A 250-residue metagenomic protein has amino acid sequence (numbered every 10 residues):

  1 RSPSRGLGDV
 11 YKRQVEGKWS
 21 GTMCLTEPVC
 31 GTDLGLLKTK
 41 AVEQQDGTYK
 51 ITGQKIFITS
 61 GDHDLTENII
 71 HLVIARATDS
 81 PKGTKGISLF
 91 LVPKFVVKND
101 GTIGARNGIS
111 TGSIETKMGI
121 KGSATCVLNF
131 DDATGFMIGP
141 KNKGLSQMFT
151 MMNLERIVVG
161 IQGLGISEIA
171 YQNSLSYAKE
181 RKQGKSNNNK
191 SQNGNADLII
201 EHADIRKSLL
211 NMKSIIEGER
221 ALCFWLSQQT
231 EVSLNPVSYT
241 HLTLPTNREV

Functional and structural regions predicted by a protein language model:
R1-Y11, H241-V250: Single conserved hydrophobic/aromatic residue that forms the stacking wall/gate of nucleotide- or nucleobase-binding
R5, D9-G21, Q45-G47: FAD-binding glycine-rich core of flavoenzymes that anchor FAD
R5, T22-C24, T52-I58, N68 (+6 more regions): Glycine- and acidic
T22-E43, Q54-H63, L242, R248: Flexible, glycine/threonine-enriched loop-and-boundary segments that flank and lead into catalytic domains of large
V29-T32, D62-D64, P81, K117-S123: Short Gly/Pro-enriched turn/cap motifs at secondary-structure boundaries
T48, T52-T102, R106: A short core secondary-structure module
F57-T59, V96-G112, K117, A124-E155 (+1 more regions): A glycine-rich, basic-preceded beta-loop-alpha segment at the flavin cofactor/substrate interface of flavin-utilizing
R156-L234: Extended amphipathic alpha-helical segments enriched in small hydrophobics
